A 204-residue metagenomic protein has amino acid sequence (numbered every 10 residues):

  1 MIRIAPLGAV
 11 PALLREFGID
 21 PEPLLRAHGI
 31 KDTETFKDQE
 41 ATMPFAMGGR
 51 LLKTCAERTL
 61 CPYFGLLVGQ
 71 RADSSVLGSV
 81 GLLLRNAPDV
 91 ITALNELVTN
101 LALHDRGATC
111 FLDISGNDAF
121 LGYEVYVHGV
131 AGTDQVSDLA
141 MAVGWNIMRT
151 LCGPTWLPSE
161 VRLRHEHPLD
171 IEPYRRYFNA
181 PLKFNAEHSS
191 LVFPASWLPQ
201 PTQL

Functional and structural regions predicted by a protein language model:
M1-L121, V143, P168: N-terminal low-complexity or simple alpha-helical regulatory segments that function as activation/interaction modules
V90-L204: Alpha-helical bundle regulatory/interaction domains
